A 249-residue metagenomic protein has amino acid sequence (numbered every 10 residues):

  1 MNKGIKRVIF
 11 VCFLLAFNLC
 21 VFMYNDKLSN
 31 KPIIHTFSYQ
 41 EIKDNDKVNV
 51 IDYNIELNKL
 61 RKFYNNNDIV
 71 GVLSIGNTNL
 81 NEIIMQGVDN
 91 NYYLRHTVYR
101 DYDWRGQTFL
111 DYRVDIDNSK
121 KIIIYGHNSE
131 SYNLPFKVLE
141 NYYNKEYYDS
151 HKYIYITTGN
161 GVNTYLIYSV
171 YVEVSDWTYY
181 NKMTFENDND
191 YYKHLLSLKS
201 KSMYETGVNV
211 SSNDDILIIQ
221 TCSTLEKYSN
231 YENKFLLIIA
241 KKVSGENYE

Functional and structural regions predicted by a protein language model:
M1-L14: N-terminal Sec-pathway targeting helices
L19-E249: Solvent-exposed, non-transmembrane regions of membrane-associated and secreted proteins
